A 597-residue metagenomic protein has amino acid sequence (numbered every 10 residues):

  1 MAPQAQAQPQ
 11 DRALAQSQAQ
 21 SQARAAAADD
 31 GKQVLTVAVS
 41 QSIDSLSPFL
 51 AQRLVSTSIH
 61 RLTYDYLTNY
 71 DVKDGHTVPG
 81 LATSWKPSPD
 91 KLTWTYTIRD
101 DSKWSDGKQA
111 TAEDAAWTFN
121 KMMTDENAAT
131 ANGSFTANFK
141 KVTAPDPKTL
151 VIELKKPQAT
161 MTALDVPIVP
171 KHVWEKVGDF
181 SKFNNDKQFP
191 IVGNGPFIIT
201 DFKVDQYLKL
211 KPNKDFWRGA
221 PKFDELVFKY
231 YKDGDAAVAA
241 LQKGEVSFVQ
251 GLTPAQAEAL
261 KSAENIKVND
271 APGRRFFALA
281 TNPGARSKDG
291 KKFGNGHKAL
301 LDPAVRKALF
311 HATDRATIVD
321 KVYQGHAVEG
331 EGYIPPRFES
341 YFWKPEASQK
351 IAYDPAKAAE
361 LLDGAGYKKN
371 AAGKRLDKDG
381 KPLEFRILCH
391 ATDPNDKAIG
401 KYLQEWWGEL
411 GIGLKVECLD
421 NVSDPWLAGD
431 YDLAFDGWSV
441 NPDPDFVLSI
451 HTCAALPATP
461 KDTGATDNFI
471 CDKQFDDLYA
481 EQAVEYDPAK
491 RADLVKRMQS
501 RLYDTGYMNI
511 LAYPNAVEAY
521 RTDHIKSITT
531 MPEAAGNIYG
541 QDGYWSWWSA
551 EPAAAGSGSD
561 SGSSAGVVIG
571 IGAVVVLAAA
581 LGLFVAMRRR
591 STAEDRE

Functional and structural regions predicted by a protein language model:
G31-Q41, T83, T93-Y96, A115-F119 (+8 more regions): Short, well-ordered beta-strand elements
A38-P89, N120, V192: N-terminal lobe/hinge region of extracytoplasmic solute-binding protein
T83-A128, V151, A237-A240, K298-L300: Aromatic- and charge-enriched surface segment that lines or borders ligand/interaction sites
D90, T97, A131-V177: Surface-exposed binding/hinge segments that line and control ligand-binding clefts or catalytic entry sites
T111-T118, T149-E153, G195-P196, D224-E225 (+4 more regions): Alpha-helical secondary-structure segments
V166-P221, E225, P355, E360 (+1 more regions): Gly/Pro-rich hinge or "lid" segments in bacterial periplasmic/extracellular proteins
K203, F277, F310-W343, D354-K357 (+2 more regions): Detector for C-terminal structural segments
N213-A259, Q404, G413: Ligand-site clamp/hinge motif
